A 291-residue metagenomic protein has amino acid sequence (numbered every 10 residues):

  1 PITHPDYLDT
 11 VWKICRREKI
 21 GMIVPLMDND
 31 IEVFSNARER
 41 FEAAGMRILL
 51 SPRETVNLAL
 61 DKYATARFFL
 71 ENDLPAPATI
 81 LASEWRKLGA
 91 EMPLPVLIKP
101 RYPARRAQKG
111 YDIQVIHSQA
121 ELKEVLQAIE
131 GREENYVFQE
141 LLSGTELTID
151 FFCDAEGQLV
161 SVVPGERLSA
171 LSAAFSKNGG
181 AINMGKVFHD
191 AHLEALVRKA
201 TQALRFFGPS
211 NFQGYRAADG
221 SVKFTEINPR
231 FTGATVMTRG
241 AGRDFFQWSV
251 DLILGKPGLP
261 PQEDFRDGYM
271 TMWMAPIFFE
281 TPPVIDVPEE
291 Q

Functional and structural regions predicted by a protein language model:
P1-I14: Glycine-rich, highly charged phosphate/nucleotide-binding loops
E18-L60, P75-A78: A short, GP-enriched loop/loop-strand-helix hinge that lies immediately N-terminal to, or at the N-terminal rim
V24, R47-L49, L97, V137-Q139 (+1 more regions): Structural detector of well-ordered beta-strand residues that form the stable sheet scaffold of enzyme domains
V56-Y136, S143, A155-Q158: Active-site nucleotide/adenylate-binding loops and adjacent lid/helix of ATP-dependent enzymes
L88, Q247-Q291: Peripheral (often C-terminal) accessory segments that flank ATP-dependent C-N-forming ligase machineries
Y111, H117-A120, E140-R205, N228-V250 (+2 more regions): ATP-dependent carboxylate/phosphate-activation module, predominantly the ATP-grasp catalytic core and closely related
F207-D219: A short glycine-rich, hydrophobically flanked beta-strand micro-motif that places a catalytic Asp/Glu for divalent metal
